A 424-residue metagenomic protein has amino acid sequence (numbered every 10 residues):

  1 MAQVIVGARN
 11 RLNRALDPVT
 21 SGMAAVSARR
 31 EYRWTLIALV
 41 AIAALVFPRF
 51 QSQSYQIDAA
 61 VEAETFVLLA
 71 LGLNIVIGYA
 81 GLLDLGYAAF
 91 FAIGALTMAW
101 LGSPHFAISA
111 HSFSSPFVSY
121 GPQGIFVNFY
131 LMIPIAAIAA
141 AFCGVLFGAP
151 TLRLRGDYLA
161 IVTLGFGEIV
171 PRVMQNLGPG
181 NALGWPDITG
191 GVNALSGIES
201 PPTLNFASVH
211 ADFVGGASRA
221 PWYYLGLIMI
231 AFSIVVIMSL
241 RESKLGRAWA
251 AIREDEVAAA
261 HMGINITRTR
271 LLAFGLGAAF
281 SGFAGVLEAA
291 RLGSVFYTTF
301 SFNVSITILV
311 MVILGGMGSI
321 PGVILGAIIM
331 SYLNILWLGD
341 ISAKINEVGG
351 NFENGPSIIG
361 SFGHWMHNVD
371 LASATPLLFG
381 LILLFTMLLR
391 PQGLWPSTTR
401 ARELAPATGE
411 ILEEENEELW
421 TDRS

Functional and structural regions predicted by a protein language model:
A2-S424: Transmembrane alpha-helices and adjacent helix-loop boundaries
